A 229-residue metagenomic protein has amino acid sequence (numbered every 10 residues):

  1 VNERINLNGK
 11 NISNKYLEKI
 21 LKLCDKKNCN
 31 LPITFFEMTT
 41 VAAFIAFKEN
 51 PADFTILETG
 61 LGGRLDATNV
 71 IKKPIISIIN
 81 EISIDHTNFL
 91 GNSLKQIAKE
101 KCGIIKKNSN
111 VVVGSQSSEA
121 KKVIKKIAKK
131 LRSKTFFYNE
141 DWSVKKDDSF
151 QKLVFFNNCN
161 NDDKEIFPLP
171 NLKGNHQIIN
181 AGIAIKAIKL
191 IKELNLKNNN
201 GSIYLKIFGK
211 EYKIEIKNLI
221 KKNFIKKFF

Functional and structural regions predicted by a protein language model:
V1-K72, N88-L90, Q96, E119: ATP-dependent carboxylate-amine ligase catalytic core
R4, N8, I79, K99 (+3 more regions): Generic N-terminal leader/processing signal
L17, N198-F229: Short, well-structured alpha-helical segments that form the helix of a local strand-helix-strand
L31-I33, E49-T59, P74-N171, A181 (+1 more regions): Acidic, Mg2+-coordinating active-site environments of NTP-dependent enzymes
G174: Active-site oxyanion-binding pockets that recognize sulfate/phosphate
Q177: Conserved phosphate/anionic-ligand binding catalytic regions in large, soluble enzymes, centered on
